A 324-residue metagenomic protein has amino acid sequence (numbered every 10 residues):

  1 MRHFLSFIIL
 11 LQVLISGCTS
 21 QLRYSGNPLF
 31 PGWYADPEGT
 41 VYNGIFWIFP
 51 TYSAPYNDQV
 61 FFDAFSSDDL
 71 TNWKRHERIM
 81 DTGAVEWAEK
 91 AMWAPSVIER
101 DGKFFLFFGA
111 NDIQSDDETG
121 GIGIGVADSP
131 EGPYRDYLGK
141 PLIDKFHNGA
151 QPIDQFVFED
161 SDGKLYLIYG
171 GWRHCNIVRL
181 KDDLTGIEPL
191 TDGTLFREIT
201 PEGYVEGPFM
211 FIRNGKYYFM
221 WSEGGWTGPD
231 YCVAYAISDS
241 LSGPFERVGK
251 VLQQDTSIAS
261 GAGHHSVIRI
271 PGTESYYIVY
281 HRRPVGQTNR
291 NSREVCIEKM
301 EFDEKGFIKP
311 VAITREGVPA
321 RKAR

Functional and structural regions predicted by a protein language model:
M1-F4: Positively charged n-region of N-terminal signal peptides that target proteins for export
S6-S16: Bacterial N-terminal signal peptides
C18-R324: Carbohydrate-active catalytic/glycan-binding domains of CAZyme proteins, especially the secreted or lumenal ectodomains
